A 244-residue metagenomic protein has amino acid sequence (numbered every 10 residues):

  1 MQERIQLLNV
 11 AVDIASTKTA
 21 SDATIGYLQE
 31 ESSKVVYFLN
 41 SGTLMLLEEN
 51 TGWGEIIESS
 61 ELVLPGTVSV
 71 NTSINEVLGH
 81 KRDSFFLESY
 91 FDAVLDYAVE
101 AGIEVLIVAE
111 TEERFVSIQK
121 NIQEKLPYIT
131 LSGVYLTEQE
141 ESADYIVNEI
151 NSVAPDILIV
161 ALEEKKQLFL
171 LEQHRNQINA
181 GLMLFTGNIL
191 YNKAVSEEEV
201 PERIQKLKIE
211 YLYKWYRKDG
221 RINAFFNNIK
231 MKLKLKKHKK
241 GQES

Functional and structural regions predicted by a protein language model:
M1-D83: N-terminal nucleotide/polyanion-binding subdomain common to many enzyme families
S41-L44, L162-K166, I189: Short glycine-rich anion-binding loops that position phosphate/pyrophosphate groups of nucleotides and phosphorylated
T51-S59, L168-I189: A short, gly/pro- and small-residue-rich
V70-E149, V153: Conserved beta-alpha
V70-T72, K166-Q167, I189-A194: Short gly/pro/ser/thr-enriched loop/turn and capping motifs at secondary-structure boundaries
N71-T72, E199-S244: A transmembrane-helix-recognition feature enriched in membrane-embedded lipid enzymes and envelope glyco-/phospholipid
T137-E141, A180-K214: Short, flexible loop segments at boundaries between secondary-structure elements
I150, A154-E164, A180: Proline-aspartate-enriched helix->loop->beta-strand connector
